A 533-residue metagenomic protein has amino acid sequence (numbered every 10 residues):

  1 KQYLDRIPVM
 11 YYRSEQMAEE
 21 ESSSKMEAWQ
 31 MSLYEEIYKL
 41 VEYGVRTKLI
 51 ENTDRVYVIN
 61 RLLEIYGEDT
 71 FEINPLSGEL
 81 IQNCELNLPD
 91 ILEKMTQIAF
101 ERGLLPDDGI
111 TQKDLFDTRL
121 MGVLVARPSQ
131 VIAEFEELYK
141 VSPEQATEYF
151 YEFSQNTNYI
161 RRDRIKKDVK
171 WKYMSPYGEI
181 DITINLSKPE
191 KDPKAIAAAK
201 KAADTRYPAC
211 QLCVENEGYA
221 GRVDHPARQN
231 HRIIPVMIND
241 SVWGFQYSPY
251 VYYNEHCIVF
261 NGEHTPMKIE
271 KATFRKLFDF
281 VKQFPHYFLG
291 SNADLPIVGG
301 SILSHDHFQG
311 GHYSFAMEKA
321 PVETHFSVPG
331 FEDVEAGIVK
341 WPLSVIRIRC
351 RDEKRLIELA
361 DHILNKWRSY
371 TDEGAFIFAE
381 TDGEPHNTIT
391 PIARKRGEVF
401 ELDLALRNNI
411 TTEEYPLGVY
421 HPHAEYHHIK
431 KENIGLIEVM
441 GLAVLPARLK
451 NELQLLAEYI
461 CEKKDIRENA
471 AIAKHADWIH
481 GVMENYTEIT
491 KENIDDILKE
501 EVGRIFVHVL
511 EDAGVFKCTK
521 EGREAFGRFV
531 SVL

Functional and structural regions predicted by a protein language model:
I7-V259, E263-P266, K340-P342, L356-A360 (+2 more regions): Active-site microenvironments that recognize anionic phosphate/pyrophosphate groups
N230-R232, H264-L289: Helical scaffold of the NTase/Pol beta-like nucleotidyltransferase catalytic core
A272, V281-S304, G310-L364, R368-T371: Catalytic or ion-translocation cores adjacent to nucleophile or general acid/base/metal-coordination motifs in diverse
